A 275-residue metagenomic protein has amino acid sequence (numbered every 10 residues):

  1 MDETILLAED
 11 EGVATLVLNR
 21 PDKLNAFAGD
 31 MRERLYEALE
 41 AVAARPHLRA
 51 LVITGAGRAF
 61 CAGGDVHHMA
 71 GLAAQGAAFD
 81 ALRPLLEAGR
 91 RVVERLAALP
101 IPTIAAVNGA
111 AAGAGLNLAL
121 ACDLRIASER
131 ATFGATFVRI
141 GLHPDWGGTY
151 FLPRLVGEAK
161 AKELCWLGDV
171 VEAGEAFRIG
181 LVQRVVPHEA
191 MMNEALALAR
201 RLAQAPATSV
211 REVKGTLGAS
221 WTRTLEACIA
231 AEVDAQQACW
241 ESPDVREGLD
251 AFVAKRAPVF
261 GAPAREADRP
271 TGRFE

Functional and structural regions predicted by a protein language model:
M1-A14, G168-G174, N193, A197-E275: C-terminal alpha-helix plus adjacent terminal tail
M1-A56, E94, T271-E275: Conserved CoA-thioester-binding segment of acyl-CoA-metabolizing enzymes
L16, R20, L35, I53 (+7 more regions): Terminal peptide-recognition signature
A26-G29, A62, G71, R139 (+6 more regions): Phosphate-coordinating loops and pocket residues in cytosolic domains that bind phosphorylated ligands
M31-R34, L85-A88, M191, E232: Hydrophobic alpha-helical membrane-association signature
G55-E94, A111, G141, T224: Glycine- (often His-adjacent) and acidic-residue-rich active-site loop that binds/positions the CoA thioester
E94-V210, Q237-S242, R246-D250, R256: Crotonase-fold acyl-CoA enzyme core
